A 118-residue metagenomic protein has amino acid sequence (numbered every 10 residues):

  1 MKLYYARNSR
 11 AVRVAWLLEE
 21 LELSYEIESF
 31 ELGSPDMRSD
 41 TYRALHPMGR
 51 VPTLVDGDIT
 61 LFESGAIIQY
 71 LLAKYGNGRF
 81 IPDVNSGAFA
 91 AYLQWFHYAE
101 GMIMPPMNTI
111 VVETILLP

Functional and structural regions predicted by a protein language model:
M1-P118: GST-like domain detector, emphasizing the conserved glutathione-binding G-site in the N-terminal thioredoxin-like
